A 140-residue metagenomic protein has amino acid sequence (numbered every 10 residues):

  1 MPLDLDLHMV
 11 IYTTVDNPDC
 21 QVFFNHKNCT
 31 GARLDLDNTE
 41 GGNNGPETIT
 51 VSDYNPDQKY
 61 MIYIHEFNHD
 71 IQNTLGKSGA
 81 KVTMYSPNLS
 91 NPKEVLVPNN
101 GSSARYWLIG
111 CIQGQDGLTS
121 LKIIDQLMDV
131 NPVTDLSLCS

Functional and structural regions predicted by a protein language model:
M1-S140: Intrinsic-disorder/low-complexity signal
